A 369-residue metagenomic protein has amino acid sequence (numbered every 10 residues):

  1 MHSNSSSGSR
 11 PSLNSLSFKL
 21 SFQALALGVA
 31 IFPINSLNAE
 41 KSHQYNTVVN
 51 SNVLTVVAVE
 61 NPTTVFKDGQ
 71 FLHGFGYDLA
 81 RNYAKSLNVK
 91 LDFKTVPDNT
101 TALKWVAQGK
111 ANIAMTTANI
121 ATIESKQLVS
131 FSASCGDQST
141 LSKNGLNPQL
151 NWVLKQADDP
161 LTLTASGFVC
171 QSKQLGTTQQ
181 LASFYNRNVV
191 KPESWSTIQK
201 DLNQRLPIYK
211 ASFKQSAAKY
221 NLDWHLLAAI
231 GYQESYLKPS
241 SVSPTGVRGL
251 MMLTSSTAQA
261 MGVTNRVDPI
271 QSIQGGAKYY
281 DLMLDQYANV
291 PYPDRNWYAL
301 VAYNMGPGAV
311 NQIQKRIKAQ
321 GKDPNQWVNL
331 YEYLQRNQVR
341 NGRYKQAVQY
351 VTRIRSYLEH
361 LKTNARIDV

Functional and structural regions predicted by a protein language model:
S36, N186-Y236, I270, Y287: Export/targeting segments at the very N-terminus of extracytoplasmic proteins
K41-T117: Extracytoplasmic small-molecule ligand-binding "clamshell" domains of the periplasmic binding protein/Venus flytrap
A58-E60, Q127-L163, Y333-R336: Periplasmic-binding protein-like
G74-S86, L146-Y185, P207, Y357-K362: Extended ligand-binding regions for polar small-molecule ligands
L154, A299-N364: Catalytic and substrate-binding regions of cell-wall glycan-acting enzymes that process beta-1,4-linked
S166-Q204, I317-A319, I367-V369: Ligand-binding clefts/hinges and TM-proximal coupling segments of bilobed small-molecule sensing domains
L222-K238, I273-A277, A299-N304, I354: Short, functionally critical alpha-helical segments immediately adjacent to catalytic or ligand/cofactor-binding
S240-T264, S272-L282, N325-Y331, I354: Substrate-binding/active-site groove segments that recognize and process beta-1,4-linked N-acetyl-hexosamine
